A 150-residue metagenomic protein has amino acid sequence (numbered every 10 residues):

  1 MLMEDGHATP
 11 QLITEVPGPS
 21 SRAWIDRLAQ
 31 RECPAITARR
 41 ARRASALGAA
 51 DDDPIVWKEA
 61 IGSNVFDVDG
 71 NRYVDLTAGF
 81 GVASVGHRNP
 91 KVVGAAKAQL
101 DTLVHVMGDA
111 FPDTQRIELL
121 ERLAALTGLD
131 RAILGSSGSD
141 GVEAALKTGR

Functional and structural regions predicted by a protein language model:
M1-R131: N-terminal glycine-rich, Lys/His-bearing helix-loop that initiates the first secondary-structure elements of many
L120-R150: PLP-dependent aspartate aminotransferase-fold enzymes
